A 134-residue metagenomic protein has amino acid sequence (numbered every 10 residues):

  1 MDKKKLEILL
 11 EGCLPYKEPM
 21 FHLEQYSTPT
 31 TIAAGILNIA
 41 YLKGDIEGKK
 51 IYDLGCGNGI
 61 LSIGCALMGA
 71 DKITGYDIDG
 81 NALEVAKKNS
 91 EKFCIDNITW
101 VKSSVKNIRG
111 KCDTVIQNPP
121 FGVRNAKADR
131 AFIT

Functional and structural regions predicted by a protein language model:
M1-T134: Class I S-adenosyl-L-methionine-dependent methyltransferase catalytic core
